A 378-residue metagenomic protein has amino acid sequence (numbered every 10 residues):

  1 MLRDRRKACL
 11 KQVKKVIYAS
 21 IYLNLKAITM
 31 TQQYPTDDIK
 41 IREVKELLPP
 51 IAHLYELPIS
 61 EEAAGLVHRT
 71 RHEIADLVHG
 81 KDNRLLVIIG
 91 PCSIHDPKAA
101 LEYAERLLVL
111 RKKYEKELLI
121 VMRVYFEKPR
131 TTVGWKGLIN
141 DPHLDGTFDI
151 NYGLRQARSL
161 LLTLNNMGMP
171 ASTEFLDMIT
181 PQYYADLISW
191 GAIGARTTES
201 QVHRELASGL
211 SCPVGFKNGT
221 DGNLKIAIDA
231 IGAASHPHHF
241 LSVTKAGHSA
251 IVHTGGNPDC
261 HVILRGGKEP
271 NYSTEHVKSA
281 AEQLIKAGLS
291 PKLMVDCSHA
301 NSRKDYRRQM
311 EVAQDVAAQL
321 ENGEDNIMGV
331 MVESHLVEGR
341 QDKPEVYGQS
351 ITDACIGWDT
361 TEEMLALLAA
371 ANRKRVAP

Functional and structural regions predicted by a protein language model:
T31-D37, E117-Y272, H276-V277, H299-A300 (+7 more regions): Active-site-facing alpha/beta catalytic cores
I41-V78: N- or domain-start disorder-to-order transition segments that initiate the globular core
L86-D96, D353: Conserved phosphate/anionic-ligand binding catalytic regions in large, soluble enzymes, centered on
G90, V295, G357: Conserved, mostly hydrophobic/aromatic
I94-K112, T147-S159, Q314: Glycine-rich anion/phosphate-binding loops
E333-K374: Internal helix-turn-beta structural module
